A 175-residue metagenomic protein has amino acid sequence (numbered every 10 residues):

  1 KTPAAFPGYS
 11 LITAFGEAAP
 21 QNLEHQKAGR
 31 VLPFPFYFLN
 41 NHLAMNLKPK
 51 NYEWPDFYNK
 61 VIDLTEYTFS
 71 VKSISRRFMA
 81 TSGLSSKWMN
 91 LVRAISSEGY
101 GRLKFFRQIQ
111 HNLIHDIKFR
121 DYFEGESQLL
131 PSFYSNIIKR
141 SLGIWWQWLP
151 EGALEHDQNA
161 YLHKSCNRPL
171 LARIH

Functional and structural regions predicted by a protein language model:
K1-N90, Q110-I114, L170-L171: A structural motif corresponding to the C-terminal lobe/cap of the Radical SAM core domain
F78-H175: Membrane-proximal basic amphipathic "stem/tether" segments
